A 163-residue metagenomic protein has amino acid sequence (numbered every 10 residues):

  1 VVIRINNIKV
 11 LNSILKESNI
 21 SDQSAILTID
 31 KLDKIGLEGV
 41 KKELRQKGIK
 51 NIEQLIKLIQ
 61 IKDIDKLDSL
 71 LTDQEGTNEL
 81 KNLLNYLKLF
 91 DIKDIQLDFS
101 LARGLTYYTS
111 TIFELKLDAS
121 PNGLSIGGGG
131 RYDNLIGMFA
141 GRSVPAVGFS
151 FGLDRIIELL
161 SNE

Functional and structural regions predicted by a protein language model:
V1-D30: Gly/lys/ser-thr-rich phosphate-binding loops in alpha/beta enzymes that coordinate phosphoanhydride or phosphate groups
V1-I3, K9-L11, K41-E163: Positively charged, Gly/Ser-enriched RNA/tRNA-binding surfaces
N19-R45, I49-N51, L117: Acidic, His- and aromatic-enriched active-site or binding-groove loops in soluble protein domains that engage sugars
